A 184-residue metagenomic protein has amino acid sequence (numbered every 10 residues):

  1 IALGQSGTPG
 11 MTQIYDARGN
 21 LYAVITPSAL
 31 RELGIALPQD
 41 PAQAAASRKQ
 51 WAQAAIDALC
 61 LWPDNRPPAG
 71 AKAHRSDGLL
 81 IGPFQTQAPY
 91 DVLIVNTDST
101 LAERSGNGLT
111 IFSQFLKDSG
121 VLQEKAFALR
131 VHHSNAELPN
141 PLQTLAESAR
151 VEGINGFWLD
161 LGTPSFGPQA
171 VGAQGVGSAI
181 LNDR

Functional and structural regions predicted by a protein language model:
I1-G153: A glycine-rich beta-to-alpha transition motif near the start of alpha/beta enzyme domains, typified by
L3, T8-G10, L142-Q143, S165-R184: Active-site glycine-rich loop that binds ribose-phosphate moieties when present
N96, V131-H133, W158-T163, G175 (+1 more regions): Short, structured patches in soluble enzyme cores that scaffold and shape functional sites
A149-P168: Membrane helix-loop-helix hairpins that form the core translocation module of multi-pass transporters
